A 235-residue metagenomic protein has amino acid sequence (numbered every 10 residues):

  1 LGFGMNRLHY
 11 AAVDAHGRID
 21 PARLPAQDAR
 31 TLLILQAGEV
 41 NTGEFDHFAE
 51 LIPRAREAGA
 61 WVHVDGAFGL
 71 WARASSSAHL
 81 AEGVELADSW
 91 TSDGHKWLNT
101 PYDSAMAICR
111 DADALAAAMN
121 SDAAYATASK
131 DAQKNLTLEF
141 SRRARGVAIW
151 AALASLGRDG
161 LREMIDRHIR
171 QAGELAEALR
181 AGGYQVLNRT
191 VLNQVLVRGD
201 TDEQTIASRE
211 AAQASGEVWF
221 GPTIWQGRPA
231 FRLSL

Functional and structural regions predicted by a protein language model:
L1-A116: Conserved PLP-enzyme active-site core in the AAT-like
A15, W71, D122-Y125, N188-L196 (+1 more regions): A glycine-rich phosphate-binding loop feature that marks nucleotide/adenosyl-phosphate handling sites
I34, L196-D202, E217-L235: Conserved PLP-binding active-site segment of the aspartate aminotransferase-like
R56, R180, Q213: Anion (oxyanion) recognition and catalysis
E82-G182, L187: Active-site C-terminal subdomain of aminotransferase-like
A128-K134, A212-W219: Conserved alpha/beta core surface patches that mediate binding of polyanionic ligands
Y184-A212: Conserved PLP-binding catalytic core of the aspartate aminotransferase-like
